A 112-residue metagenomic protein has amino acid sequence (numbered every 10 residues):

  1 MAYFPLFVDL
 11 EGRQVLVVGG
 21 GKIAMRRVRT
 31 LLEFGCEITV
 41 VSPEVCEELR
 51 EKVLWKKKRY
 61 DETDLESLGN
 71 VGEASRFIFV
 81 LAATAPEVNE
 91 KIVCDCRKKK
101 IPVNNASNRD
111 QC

Functional and structural regions predicted by a protein language model:
M1-E44, E48-E51, W55-K58: Hydrophobic, well-ordered beta-alpha structural blocks that scaffold small-molecule cofactor pockets
Q14, I78-F79: Structural motif
T30-E33, V41, A74-I78, K99: N-terminal ligand-binding/catalytic initiation module
P43-V45, Y60, S107-Q111: Short, ordered loop/turn segments at secondary-structure junctions
L49, D61-D64, I92: Generic hydrophobic alpha-helical segments
L49-E51, E66, C112: Short, charged, surface-exposed secondary-structure boundary motifs
D61-S75: Short amphipathic alpha-helix with an adjacent loop that forms part of the alpha/beta core around
F79-A85, N89-C112: ADP-ribose/adenylate-binding Rossmann-like module
